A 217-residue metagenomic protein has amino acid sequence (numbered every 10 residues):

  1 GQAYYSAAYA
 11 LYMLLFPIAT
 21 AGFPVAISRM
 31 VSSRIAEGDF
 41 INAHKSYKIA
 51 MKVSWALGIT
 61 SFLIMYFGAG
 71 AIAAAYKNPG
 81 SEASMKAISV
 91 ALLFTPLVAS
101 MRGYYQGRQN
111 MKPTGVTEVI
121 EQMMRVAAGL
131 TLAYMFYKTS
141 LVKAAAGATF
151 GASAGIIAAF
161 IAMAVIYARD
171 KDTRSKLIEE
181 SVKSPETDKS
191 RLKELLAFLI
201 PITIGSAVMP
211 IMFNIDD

Functional and structural regions predicted by a protein language model:
G1-L14, L141, A145-A146, S190-F198 (+1 more regions): Interfacial/gating helices of multi-pass transporter permease domains
S6-A7, I41-W55, L192, L196: Interfacial transmembrane-helix starts/ends
A21-A36: Helix-loop junctions and terminal segments of transmembrane helices in multi-pass membrane transport/translocation
T60-K77: Short membrane-interface helical motifs at transmembrane helix boundaries in multi-pass membrane transporters
P79-M101: Alpha-helical transmembrane segments of multi-pass membrane proteins
P96-T117: Membrane-interface junctions at transmembrane-helix termini in multi-pass inner-membrane proteins
E118-A128, S140-D172: Hydrophobic alpha-helical transmembrane segments
G155, M163, P185-D217: Transmembrane helical elements of multi-pass membrane transporters/channels
